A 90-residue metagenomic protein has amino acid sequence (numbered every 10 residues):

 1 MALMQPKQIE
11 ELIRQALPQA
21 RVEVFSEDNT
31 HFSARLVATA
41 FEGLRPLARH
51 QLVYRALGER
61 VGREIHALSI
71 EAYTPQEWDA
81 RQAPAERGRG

Functional and structural regions predicted by a protein language model:
M1-A2, L12, P18: Intrinsically disordered, low-complexity serine/threonine- and proline-rich regulatory segments
M1-Q8, N29-L47, Y54, E59 (+1 more regions): Conserved N-terminal glycine/acidic-rich loop preference
Q15-S33: Short edge beta-strands and adjacent turn/loop segments
P18, P46-R49: Amphipathic alpha-helical protein-protein interaction surfaces
F25, R35, E71-Y73: Solvent-exposed beta-strand sheet faces enriched in polar/charged residues
A56-G90: C-terminal structural segments of small proteins and small subunits
